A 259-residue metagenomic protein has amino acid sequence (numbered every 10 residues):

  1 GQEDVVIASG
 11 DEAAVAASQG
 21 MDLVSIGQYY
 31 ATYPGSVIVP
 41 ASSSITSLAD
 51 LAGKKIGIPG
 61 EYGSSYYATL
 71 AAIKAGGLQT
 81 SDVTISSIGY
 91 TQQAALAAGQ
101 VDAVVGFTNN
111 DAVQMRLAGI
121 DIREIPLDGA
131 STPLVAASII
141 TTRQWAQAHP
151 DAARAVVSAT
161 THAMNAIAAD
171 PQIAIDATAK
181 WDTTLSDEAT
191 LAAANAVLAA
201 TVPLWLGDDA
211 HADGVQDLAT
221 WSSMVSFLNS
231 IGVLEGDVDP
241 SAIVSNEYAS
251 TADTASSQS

Functional and structural regions predicted by a protein language model:
G1-G89, Q93-A98, D102-N109, E124-P126 (+1 more regions): Short, glycine-/small- and polar/acidic-enriched structural segments that line small-molecule recognition paths
G10-A13, L48, Y66, L70-I73 (+9 more regions): Extracytoplasmic/secreted envelope proteins and their assembly/folding machinery, especially bacterial periplasmic
S25, I85, I167, P171-A177 (+1 more regions): Surface-exposed patches in mature extracellular/periplasmic domains of secreted proteins
G35-I45, V135-A152, D209: A bilobed periplasmic-binding-protein/Venus flytrap-type ligand-binding module shared by bacterial periplasmic
A75-T80, G119, T183-L185: Short helix-capping segments at alpha-helix termini
A148-I231: Secondary-structure end/capping motifs
A219-S259: Conserved C-terminal helix/tail region of periplasmic/extracytoplasmic solute-binding proteins
